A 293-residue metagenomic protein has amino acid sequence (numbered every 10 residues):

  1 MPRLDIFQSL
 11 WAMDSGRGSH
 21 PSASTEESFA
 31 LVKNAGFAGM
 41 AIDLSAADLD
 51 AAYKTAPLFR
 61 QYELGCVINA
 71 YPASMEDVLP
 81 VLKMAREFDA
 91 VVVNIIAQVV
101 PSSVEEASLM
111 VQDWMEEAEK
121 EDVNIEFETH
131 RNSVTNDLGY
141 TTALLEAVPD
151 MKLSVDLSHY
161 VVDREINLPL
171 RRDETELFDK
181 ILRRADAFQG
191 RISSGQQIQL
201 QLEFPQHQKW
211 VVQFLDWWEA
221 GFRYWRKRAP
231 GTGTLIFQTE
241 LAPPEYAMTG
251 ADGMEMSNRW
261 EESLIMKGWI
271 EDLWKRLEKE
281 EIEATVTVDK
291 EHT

Functional and structural regions predicted by a protein language model:
M1-R86, A90, G268-T293: N-terminal pre-domain/capping segments
P2-M13, M40-I42, L64-A70, V93-I95 (+4 more regions): Hydrophobic faces of well-ordered beta-strands that scaffold small-molecule active sites in alpha/beta enzyme cores
L10-A12, L44-A46, P72-S74, A97-P101 (+5 more regions): Active-site-proximal loop/turn and secondary-structure-junction residues that shape catalytic pockets, frequently
S15-G16, V162-E165, I192-H207, G233-D252: Flexible glycine/acidic-rich beta-alpha junction loops that bind and position SAM and/or redox cofactors in anaerobic
S22-S24, L79, E105-D113, L138-G139 (+3 more regions): Charged helix-capping and loop-helix junction motifs
G65-L153, V162: Active-site acidic/histidine proton-transfer and metal-coordination neighborhood in alpha/beta enzyme cores
K120-P205: Acidic/histidine-rich catalytic cores of soluble enzymes
D173-E176, W210-T234: A short, acidic, amphipathic alpha-helical segment used as a generic capping/interface helix at domain edges
